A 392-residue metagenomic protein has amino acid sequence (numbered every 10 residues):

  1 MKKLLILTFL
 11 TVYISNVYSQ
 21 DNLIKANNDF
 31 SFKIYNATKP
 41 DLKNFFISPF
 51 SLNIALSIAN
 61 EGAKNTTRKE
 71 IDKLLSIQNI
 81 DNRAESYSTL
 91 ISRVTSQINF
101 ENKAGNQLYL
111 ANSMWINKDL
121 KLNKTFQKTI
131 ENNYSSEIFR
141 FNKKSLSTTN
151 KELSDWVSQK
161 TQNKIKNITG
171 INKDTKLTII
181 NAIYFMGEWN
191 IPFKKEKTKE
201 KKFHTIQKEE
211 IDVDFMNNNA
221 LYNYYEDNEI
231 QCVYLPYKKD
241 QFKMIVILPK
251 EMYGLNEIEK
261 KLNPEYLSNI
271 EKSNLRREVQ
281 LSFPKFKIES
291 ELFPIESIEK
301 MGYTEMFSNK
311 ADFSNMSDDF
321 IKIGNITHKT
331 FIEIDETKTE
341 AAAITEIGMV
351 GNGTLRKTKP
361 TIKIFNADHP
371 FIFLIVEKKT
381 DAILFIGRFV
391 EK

Functional and structural regions predicted by a protein language model:
K2-I6, N16-K144, D155, K378 (+1 more regions): Detector for small/aliphatic-rich hydrophobic stretches
T11-V12: Repetitive helical segments and hydrophobic/amphipathic motifs
L42, D81-A84, T89-K250, K272-R356: Non-catalytic, conformational "gating/processing" segments within enzyme and secreted inhibitor domains
I71-L75, F193-E200, E257-P264: Short Gly/aromatic-enriched secondary-structure transition segments
P249-L275: Internal alpha/beta scaffold segment
K357-I362: Short, P/G- and charge-enriched loop/turn segments at secondary-structure junctions
I364-H369: Short loop/turn motifs at secondary-structure junctions and domain boundaries
P370-K392: C-terminal or internal capping secondary-structure element at the end of a domain, subdomain, or sheet
